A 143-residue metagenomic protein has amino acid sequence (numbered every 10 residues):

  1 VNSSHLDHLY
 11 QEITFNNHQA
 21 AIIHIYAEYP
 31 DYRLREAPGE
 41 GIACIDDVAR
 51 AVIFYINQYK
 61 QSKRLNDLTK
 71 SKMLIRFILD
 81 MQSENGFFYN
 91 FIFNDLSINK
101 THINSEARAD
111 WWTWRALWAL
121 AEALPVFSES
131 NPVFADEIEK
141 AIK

Functional and structural regions predicted by a protein language model:
V1-R50, K60-I103, P132, K140-K143: Low-complexity, Ser/Thr/Pro/Gly-enriched N-terminal "stalk/linker" regions
A49-L65, W114-P132: Well-ordered alpha-helical scaffold segments within catalytic/enzyme domains
A109-D110, L117-L120, I138, I142: Aromatic-lined, polymer-binding surfaces characteristic of secreted/periplasmic polysaccharide-degrading enzymes
A135: Acidic interhelical loop/turn segments
